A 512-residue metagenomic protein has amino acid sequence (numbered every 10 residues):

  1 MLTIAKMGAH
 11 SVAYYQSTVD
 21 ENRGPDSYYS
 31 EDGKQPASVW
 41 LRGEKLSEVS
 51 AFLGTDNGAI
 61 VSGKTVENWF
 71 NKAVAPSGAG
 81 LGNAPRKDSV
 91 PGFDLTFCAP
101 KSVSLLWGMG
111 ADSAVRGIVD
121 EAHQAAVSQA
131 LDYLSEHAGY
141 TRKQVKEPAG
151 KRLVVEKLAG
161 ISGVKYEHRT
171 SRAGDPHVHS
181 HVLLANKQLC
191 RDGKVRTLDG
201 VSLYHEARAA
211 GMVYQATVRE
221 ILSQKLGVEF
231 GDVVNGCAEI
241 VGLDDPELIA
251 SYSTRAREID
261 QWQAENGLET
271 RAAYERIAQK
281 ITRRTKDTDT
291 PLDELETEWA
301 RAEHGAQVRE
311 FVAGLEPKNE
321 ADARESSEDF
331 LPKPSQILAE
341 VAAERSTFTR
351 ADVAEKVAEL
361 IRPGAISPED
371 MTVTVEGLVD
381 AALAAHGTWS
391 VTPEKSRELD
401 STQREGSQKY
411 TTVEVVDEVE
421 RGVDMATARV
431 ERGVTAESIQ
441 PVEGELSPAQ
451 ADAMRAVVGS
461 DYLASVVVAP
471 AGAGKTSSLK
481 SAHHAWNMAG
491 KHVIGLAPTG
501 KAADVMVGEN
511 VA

Functional and structural regions predicted by a protein language model:
M1-A342, T349-A358, T374-E376, D380 (+1 more regions): Intrinsically disordered, flexible peripheral segments
G267-R271, I277-T349, A358-A512: ASCE P-loop NTPase motor cores of helicases and related translocases
